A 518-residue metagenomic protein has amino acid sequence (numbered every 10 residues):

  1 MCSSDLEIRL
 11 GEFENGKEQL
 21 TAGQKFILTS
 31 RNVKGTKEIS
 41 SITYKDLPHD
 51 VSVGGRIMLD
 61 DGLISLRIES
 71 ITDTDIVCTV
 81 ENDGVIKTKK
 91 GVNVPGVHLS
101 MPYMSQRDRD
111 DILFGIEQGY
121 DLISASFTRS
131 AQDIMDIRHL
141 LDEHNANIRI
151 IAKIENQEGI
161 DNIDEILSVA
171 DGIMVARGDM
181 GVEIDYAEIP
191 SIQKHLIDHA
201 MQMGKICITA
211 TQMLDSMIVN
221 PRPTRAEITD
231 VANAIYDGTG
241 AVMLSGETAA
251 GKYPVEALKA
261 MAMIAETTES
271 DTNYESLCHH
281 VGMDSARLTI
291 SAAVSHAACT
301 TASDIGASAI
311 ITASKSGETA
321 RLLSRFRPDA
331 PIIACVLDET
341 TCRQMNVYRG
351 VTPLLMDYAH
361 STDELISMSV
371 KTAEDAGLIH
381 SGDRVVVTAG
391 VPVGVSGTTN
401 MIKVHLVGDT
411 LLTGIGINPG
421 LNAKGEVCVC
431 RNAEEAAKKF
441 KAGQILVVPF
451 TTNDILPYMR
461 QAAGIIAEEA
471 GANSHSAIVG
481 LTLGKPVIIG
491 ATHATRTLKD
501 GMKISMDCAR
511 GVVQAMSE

Functional and structural regions predicted by a protein language model:
M1-S3: Short, small-residue-biased leader/transition segments that mark boundaries at the very start of proteins
D5-S105, T372, L378-E434, K439 (+2 more regions): Acidic, glycine-rich flexible loop/linker segments
Q24-K25, D164, I197, M201 (+10 more regions): ATP-dependent carboxylate/acyl-activation modules
K25, R56, D75-V77, D121-L122 (+6 more regions): Structural preference for beta-strand elements that scaffold enzyme active sites
V97-T211, M217-I228: Conserved alpha/beta-domain cores
M101-M104, I123-S126, I151-E155, D185 (+9 more regions): Glycine- and other small-residue-rich loops at beta-strand/loop junctions that grip anionic moieties
E117-D121, L141-N147, S168-I173, G178 (+6 more regions): Glycine-enriched alpha-helix->loop->beta-strand junction motifs that scaffold or abut catalytic
G119-Q132, D237-G251, A330-T340, D454-Q461 (+1 more regions): Glycine-rich phosphate/pyrophosphate-binding loops and their adjacent beta-strand/loop elements at enzyme active sites
